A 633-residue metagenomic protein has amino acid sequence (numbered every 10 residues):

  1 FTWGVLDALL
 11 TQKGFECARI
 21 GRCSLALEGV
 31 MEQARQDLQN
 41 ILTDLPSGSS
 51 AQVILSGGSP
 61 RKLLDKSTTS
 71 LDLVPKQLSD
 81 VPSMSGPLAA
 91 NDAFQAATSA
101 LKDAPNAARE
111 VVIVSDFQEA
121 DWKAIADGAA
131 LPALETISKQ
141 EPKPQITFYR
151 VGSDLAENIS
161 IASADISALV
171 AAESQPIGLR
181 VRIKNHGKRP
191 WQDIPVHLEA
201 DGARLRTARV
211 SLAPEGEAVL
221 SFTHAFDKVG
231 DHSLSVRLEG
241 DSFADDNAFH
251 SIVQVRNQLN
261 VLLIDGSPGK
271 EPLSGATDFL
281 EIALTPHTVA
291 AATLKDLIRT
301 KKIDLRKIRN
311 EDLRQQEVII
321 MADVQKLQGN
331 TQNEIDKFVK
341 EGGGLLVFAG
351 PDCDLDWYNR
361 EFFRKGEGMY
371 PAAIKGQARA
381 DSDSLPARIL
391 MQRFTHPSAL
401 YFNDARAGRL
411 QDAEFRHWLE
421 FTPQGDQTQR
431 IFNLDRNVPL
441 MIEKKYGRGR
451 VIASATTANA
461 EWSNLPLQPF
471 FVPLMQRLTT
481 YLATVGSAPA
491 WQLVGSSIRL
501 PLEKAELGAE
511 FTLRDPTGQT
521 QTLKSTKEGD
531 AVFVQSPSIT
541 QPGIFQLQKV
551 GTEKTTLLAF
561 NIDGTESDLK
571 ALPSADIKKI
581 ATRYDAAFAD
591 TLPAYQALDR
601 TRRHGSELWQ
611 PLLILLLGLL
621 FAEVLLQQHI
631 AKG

Functional and structural regions predicted by a protein language model:
F1-G633: N-linked glycosylation sequons
